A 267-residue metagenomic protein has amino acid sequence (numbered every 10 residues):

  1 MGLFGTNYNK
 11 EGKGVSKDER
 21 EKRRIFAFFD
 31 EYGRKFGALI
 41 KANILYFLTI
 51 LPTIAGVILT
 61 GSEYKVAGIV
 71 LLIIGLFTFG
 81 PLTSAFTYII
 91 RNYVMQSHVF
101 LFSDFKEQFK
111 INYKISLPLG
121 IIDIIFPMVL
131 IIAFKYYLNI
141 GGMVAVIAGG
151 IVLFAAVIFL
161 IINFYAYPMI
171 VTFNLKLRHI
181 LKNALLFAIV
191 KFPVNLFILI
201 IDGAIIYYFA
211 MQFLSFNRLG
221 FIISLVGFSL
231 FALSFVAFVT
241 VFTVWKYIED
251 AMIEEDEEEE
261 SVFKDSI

Functional and structural regions predicted by a protein language model:
M1-K135, V144-A145, I162-F164, M169-I267: Helix-coil boundary and N-terminal low-complexity module in membrane systems
N139-I140: Short helix-loop junctions at transmembrane helix boundaries
I147-F159: Alpha-helical transmembrane segments of multi-pass membrane proteins
